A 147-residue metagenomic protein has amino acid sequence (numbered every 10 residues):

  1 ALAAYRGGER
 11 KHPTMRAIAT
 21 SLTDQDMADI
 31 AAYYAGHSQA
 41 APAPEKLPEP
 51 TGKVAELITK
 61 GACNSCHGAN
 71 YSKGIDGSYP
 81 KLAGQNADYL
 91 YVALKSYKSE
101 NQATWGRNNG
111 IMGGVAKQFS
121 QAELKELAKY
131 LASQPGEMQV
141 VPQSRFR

Functional and structural regions predicted by a protein language model:
A1-E45, E49-G52: Acidic (E/D-rich), amphipathic helical modules within compact regulatory domains
A1-H12, R16-S21, E56, G68-N101 (+1 more regions): Gly/Gly-Pro-rich "capping" loops immediately C-terminal to redox-active cysteine motifs in periplasmic/lumenal
A1-R10, G52, I58-K60, N101 (+3 more regions): His/Met- and acidic-residue-enriched segments that coordinate or traffic transition-metal cofactors and support
P13-I18, P44-P50, S78, N108-G113 (+1 more regions): Short linear capping/connector segments at secondary-structure termini
I18, A69, N108-I111, F119 (+1 more regions): Residue-level hotspots at or immediately adjacent to binding/recognition sites across diverse folds
T23-D26, I58-N64, S120-E123: C-type cytochrome heme-c attachment and multiheme electron-transfer modules
I30, Y34, K60-N70, L127 (+1 more regions): The canonical Cys-X-X-Cys-His
K46-Y71, N86, Q143-R147: Sequence/structural segment immediately N-terminal to covalent heme-attachment motifs in c-type and related
